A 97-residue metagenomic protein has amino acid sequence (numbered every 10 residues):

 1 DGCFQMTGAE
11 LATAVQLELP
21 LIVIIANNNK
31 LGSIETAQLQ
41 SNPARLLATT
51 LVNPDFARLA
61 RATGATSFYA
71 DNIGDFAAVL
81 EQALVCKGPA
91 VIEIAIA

Functional and structural regions predicted by a protein language model:
G2-A97: Thiamine diphosphate
